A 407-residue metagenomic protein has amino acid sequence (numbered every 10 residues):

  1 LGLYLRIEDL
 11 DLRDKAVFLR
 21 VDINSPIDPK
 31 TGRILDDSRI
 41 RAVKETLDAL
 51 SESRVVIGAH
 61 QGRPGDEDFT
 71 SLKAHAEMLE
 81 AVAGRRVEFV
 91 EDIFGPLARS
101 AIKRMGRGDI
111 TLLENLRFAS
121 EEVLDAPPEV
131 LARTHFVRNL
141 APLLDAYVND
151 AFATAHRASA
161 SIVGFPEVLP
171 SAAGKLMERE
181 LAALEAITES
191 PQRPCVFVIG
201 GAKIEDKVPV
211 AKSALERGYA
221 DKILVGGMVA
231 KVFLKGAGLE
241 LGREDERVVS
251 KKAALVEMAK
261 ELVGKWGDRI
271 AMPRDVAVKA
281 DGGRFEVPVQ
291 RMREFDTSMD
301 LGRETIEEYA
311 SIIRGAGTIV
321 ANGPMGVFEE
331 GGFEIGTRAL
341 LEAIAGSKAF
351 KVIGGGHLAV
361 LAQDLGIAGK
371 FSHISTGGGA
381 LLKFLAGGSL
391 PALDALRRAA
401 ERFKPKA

Functional and structural regions predicted by a protein language model:
L1-A407: Active-site loop-to-helix "anion-binding N-cap" substructures in soluble metabolic enzymes
